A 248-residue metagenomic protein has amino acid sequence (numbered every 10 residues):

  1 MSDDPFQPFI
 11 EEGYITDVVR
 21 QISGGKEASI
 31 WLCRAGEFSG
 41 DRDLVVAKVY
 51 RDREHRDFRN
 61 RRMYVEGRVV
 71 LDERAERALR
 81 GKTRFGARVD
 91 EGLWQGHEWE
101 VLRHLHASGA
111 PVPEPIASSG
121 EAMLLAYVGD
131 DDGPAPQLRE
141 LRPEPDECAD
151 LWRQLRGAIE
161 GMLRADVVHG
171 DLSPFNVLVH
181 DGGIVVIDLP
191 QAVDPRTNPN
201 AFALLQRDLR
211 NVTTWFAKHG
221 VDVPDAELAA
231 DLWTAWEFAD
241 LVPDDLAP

Functional and structural regions predicted by a protein language model:
S2-P134, E160, R164: Conserved ATP-binding subdomain of kinase catalytic cores across diverse folds
G25, G170-D171: A short acidic Gly-Thr/Ser loop motif
G92, P145, A149-R156, E160: Conserved short alpha-helix within the protein kinase catalytic core
G92-W99, W152, Q206-L209: Amphipathic alpha-helical transducer elements in NTP-driven molecular machines
S118-S119, F175, A229: Residue-level "edge-of-site" marker
G133-E144: AlphaC helix of the protein kinase catalytic domain
E147-L151, L163-H169, H180-P248: C-lobe/activation-segment region of protein kinase-like
D171, F175-V177: Catalytic-loop signature of eukaryotic-like protein kinases
